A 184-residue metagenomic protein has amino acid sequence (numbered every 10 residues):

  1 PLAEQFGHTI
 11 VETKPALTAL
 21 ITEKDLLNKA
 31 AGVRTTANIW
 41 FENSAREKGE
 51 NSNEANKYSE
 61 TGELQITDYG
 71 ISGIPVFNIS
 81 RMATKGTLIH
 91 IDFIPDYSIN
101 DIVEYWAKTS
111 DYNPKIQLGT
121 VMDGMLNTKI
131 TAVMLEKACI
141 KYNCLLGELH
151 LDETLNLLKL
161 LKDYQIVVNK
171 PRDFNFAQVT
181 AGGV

Functional and structural regions predicted by a protein language model:
T9-E12, I21-D152: An anion/pyrophosphate-binding glycine-rich loop and adjacent beta-alpha core in soluble alpha-beta enzymes
E12-T13, N169: Short, well-structured beta-strand/strand-turn elements
V133-V184: A glycine-rich dinucleotide-binding beta-alpha-beta segment and adjacent secondary-structure elements that constitute
